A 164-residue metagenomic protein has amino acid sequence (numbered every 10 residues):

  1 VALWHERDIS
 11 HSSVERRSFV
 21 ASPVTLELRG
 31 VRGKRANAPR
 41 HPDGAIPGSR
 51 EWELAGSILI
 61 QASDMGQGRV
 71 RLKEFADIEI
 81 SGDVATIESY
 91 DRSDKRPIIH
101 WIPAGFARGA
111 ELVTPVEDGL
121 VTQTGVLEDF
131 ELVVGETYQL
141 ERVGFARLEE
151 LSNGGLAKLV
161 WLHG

Functional and structural regions predicted by a protein language model:
V1-G164: Conserved nucleotide- and phosphate/pyrophosphate-binding catalytic cores in adenylate/nucleotidyl-handling enzymes
